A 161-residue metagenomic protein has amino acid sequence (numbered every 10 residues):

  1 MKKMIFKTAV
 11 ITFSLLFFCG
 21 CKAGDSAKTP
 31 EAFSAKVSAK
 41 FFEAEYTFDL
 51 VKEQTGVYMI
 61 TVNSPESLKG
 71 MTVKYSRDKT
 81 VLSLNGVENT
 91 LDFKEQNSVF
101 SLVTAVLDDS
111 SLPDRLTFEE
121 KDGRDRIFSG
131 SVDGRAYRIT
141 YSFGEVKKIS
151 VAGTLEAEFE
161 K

Functional and structural regions predicted by a protein language model:
M1-A9: Bacterial N-terminal signal peptides that target proteins for export
F17-G20: C-terminal motif of bacterial Sec signal peptides marking the signal peptidase cleavage site
K22-D25: Bacterial signal peptide processing site
A27-A44: A short, Trp-centered hydrophobic/proline-enriched beta-strand micro-motif
K40-Q54: Short, solvent-exposed loop/hinge segments that bridge or flank secondary-structure elements
F48-K52, V73-Y75, T140-Y141: Extended lipid/amphipathic-ligand handling interfaces
V57-D109, A152-A157: An acidic-aromatic
M59-S64, S111-K161: Gly/Pro-enriched, hydrophobic low-complexity segments that function as extracytoplasmic propeptides/linkers
